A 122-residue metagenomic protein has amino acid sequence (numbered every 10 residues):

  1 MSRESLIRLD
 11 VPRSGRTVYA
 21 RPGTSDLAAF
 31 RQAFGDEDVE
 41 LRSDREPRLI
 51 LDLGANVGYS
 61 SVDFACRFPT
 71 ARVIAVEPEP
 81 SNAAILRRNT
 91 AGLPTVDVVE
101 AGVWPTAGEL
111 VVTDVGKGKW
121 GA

Functional and structural regions predicted by a protein language model:
M1-A122: Phosphate/nucleotide-binding beta-alpha loop and adjacent structural elements of enzyme active sites
